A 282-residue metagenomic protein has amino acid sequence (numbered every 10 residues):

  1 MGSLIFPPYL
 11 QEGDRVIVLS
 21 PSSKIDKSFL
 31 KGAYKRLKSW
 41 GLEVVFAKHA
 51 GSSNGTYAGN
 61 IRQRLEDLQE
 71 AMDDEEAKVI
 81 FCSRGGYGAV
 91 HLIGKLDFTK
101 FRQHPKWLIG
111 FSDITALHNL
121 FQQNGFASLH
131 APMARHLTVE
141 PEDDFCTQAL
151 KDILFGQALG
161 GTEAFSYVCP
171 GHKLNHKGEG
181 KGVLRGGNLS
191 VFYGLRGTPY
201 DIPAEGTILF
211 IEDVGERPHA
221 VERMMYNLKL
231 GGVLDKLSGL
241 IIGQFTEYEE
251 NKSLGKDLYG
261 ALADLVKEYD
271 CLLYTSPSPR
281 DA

Functional and structural regions predicted by a protein language model:
M1-E76: ATP/NTP phosphate-donor binding region
K24-F29, R36, V183-V214: Conserved beta-alpha junction segments in alpha/beta enzyme cores
V79-V90: N-terminal glycine-rich "phosphate-gripper" loop used for MgATP/nucleotide binding and carboxylate activation
F98-F121, A127-M133, L272: Short, acidic/small-residue loops that bind anionic groups at enzyme active sites
L129-S190: Conserved anion/nucleotide-ligand pocket segment
P203-L254: Internal helical hairpin/lid segments
Y274-A282: Single conserved hydrophobic/aromatic residue that forms the stacking wall/gate of nucleotide- or nucleobase-binding
